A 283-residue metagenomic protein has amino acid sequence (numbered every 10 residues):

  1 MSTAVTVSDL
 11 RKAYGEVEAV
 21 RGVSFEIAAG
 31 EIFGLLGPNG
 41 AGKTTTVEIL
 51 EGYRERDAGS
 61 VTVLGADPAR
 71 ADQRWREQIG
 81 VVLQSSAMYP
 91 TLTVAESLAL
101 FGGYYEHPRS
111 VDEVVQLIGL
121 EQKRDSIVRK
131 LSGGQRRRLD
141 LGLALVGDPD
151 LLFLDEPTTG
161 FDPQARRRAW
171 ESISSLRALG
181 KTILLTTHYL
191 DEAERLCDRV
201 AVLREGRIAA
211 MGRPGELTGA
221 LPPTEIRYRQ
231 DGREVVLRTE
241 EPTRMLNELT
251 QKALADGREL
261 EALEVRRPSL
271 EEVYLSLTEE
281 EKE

Functional and structural regions predicted by a protein language model:
G59-D67, R74-W75: Conserved ABC transporter NBD signature motif
A99, G103, P108-R124: Conserved ABC ATPase "signature" region
L152-E156: Catalytic Walker B motif of ABC-type/P-loop ATPase nucleotide-binding domains
M211-G212: ABC ATPase "signature
E216-E283: Short, charged/small-residue-rich alpha-helical element at the C-terminal edge of ABC transporter nucleotide-binding
